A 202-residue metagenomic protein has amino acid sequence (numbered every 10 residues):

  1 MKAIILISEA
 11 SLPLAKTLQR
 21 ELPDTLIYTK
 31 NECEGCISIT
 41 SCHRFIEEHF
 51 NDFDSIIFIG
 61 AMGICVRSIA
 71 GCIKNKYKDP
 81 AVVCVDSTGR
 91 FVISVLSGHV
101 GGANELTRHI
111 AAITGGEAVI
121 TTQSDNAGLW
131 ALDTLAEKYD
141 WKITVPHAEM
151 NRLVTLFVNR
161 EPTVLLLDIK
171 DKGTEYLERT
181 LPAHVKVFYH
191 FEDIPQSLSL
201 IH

Functional and structural regions predicted by a protein language model:
M1-N31: N-terminal basic/disordered segments at the start of proteins
I5-A10, T29-E32, I59-M62, Q123 (+1 more regions): Structural motif
S11-A15, I64-S68, A103: Short glycine/serine/threonine-rich phosphate/pyrophosphate-binding segments that cradle anionic phosphate groups
I27-E48: N-terminal beta-loop-helix "entrance" segment that forms/cooperates in small-molecule cofactor or anionic ligand
I46-F50, S55-C84: Hydrophobic/aromatic-rich, well-ordered segments within soluble, folded domains that form packed cores
I73-H99, E105-T121: Short, acidic/small-residue loops that bind anionic groups at enzyme active sites
V100-Q196: Internal alpha/beta core interface subdomains
I201-H202: Conserved small/polar residues in nucleotide/adenosyl-binding loops
